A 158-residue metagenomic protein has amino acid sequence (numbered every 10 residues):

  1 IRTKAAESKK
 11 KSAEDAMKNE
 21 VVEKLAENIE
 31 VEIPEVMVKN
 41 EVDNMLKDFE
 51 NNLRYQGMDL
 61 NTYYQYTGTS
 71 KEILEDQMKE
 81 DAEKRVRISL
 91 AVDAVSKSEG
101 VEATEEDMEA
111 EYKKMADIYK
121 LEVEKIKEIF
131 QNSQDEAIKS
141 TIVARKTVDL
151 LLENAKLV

Functional and structural regions predicted by a protein language model:
I1-V158: Extended, charged alpha-helical "arm"/coiled-coil substrate-binding scaffolds, typified by the C-terminal helical
